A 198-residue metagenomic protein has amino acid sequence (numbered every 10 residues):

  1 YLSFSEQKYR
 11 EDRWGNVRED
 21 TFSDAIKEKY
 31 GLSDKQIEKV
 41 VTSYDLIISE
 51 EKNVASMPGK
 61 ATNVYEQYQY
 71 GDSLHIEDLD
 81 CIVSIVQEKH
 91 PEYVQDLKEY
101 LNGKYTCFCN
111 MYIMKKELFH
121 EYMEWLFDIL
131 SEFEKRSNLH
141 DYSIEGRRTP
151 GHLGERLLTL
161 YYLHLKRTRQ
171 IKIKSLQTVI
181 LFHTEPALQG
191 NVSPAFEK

Functional and structural regions predicted by a protein language model:
Y1-K198: ER/Golgi luminal nucleotide-sugar-dependent glycosyltransferases, focusing on the catalytic module
